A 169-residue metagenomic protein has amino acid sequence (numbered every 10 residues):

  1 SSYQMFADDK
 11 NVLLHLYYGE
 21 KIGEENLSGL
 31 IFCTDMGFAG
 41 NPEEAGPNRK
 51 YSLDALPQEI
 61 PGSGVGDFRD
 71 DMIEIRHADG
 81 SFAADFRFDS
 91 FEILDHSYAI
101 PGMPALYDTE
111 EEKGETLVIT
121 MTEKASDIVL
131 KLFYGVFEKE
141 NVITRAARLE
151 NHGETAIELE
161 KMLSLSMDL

Functional and structural regions predicted by a protein language model:
S2-L169: N-terminal accessory beta-strand-rich subdomains and adjacent acidic, glycine-rich linkers that precede catalytic cores
